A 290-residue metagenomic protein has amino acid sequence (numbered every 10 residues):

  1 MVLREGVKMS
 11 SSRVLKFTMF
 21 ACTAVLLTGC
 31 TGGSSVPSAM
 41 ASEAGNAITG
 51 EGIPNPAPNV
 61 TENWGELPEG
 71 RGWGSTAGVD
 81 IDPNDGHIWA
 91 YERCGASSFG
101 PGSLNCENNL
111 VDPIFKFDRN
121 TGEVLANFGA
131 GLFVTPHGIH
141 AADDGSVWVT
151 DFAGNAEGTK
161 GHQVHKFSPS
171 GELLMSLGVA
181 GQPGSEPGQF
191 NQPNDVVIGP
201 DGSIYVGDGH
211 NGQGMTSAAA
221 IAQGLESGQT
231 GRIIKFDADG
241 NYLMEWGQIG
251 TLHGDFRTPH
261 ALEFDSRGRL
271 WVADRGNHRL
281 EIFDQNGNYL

Functional and structural regions predicted by a protein language model:
R4-E5, H165: N-terminal secretion targeting segments of exported proteins
V7-F20: Bacterial N-terminal signal peptides that target proteins for export
T18-G29: Bacterial N-terminal signal peptides
T31-L290: Sequence-structural signature of mature extracellular/luminal beta-sheet repeat domains, prominently beta-propellers
